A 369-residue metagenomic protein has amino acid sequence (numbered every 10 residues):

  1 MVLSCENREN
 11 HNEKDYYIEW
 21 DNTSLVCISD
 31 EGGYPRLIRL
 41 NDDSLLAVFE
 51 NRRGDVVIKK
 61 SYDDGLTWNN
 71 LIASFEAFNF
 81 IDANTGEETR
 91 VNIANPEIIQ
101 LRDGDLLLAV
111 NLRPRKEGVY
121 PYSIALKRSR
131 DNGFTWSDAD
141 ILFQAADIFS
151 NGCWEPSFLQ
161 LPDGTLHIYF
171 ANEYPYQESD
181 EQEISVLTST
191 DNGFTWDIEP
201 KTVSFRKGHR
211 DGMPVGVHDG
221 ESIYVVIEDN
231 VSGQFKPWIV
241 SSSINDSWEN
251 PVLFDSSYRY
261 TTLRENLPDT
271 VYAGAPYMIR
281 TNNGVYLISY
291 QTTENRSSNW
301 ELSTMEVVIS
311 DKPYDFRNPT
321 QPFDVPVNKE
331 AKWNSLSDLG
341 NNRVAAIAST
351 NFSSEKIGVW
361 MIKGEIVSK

Functional and structural regions predicted by a protein language model:
L3-S4: C-terminal motif of bacterial Sec signal peptides marking the signal peptidase cleavage site
H11-K369: Asp-box/BNR beta-propeller blade signature and adjacent active/binding-site loops in extracellular glycan-interacting
